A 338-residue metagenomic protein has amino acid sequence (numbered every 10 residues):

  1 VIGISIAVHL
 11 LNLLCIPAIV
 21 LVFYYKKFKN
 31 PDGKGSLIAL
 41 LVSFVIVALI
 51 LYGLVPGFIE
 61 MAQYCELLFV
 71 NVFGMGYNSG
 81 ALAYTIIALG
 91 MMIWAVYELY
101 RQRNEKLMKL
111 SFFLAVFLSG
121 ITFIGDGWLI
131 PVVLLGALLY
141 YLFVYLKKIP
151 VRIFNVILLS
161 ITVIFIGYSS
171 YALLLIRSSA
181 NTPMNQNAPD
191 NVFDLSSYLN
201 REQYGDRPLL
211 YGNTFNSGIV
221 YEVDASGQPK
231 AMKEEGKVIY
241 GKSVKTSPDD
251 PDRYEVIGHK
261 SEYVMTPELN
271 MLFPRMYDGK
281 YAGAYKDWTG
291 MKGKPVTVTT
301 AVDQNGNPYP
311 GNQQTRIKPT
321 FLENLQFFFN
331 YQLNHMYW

Functional and structural regions predicted by a protein language model:
V1-H9, L114-F123: Membrane-interface alpha helices of multi-pass inner-membrane proteins
V1-V20, Y25-N30, V151: Membrane-integral, polyisoprenol-dependent glycosyltransferases of the GT-C/oligosaccharyltransferase superfamily
G3, H9, L49-L54, I161-A180: Transmembrane signal-anchor helices characteristic of membrane glycosylation enzymes that use polyprenol
L11-Y24, P56-I59, W128-G136: Transmembrane-embedded, aromatic-rich helix segments that form part of the hydrophobic channel/pocket engaging
L21-N30, W94-R103, Y141-P150: Structural signal for the C-terminal ends of transmembrane alpha-helices and the immediately following loop
N30-V42, M75-A83, R101-F112, G127-I130 (+1 more regions): Membrane-interfacial entry segments at the cytosolic side of transmembrane helices
L51-V70, E98-Y100, S119-G127, Y145-L146 (+1 more regions): Juxtamembrane "helix-exit" motif on the non-cytosolic side of transmembrane helices
S178-W338: Lumenal/periplasmic acceptor-binding loop at the mouth of the active site in multi-pass, GT-C-fold membrane enzymes
